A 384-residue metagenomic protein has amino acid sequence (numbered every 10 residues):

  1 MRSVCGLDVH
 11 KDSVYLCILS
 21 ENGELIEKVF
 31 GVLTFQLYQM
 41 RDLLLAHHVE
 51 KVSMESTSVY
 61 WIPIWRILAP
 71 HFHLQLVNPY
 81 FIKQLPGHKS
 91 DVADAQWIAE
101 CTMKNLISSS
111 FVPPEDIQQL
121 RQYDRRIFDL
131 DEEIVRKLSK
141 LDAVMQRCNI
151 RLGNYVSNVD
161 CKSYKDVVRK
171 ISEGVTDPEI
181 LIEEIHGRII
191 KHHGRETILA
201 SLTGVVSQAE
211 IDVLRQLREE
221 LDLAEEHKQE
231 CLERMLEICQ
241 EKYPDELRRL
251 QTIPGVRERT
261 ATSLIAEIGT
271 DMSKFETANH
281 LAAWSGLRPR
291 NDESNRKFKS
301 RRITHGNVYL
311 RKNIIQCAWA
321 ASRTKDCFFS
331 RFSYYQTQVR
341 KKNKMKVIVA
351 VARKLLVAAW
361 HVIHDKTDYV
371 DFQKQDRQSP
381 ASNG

Functional and structural regions predicted by a protein language model:
M1-G384: A detector of single, family-specific signature residues that are central to catalytic or substrate-handling motifs
